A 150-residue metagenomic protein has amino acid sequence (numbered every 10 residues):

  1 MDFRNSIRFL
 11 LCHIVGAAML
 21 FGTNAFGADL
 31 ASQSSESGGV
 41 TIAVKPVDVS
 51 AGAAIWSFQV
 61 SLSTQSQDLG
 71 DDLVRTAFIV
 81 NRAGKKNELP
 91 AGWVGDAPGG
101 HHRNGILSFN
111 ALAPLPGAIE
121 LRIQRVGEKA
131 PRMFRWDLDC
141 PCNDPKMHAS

Functional and structural regions predicted by a protein language model:
D2-I14: Bacterial N-terminal signal peptides that target proteins for export
V15-L20: Hydrophobic core
G22-N24: N-terminal signal peptide c-region/cleavage motif recognized by signal peptidases
F26-D29, V47-S50, V94, R125 (+1 more regions): Beta-rich carbohydrate-recognition modules and glycan-binding surfaces
G27-A77, M147: N-terminal secretory signal peptides
D48, G52, Q65-K86, R122 (+2 more regions): Long, contiguous binding/interaction regions
G84-R135: Short, solvent-exposed, Trp/other aromatic-anchored flexible loops in extracytoplasmic proteins
R135-S150: Short beta-strand elements
